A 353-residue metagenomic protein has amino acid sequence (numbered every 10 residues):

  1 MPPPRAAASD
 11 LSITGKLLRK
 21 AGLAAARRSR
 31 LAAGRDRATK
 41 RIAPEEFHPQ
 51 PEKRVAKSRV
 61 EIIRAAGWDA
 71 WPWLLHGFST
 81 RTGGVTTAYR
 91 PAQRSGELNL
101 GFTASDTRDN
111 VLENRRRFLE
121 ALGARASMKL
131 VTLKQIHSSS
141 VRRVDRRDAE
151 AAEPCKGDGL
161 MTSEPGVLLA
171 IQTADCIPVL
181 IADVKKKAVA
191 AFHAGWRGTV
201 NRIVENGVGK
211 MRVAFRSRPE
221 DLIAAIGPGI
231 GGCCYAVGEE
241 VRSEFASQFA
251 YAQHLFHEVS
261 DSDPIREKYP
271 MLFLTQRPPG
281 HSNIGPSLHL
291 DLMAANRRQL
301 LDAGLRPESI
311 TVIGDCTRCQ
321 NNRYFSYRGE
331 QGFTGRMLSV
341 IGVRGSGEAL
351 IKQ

Functional and structural regions predicted by a protein language model:
P2-Q353: Active-site microenvironment for binding and transforming phosphate-containing groups
